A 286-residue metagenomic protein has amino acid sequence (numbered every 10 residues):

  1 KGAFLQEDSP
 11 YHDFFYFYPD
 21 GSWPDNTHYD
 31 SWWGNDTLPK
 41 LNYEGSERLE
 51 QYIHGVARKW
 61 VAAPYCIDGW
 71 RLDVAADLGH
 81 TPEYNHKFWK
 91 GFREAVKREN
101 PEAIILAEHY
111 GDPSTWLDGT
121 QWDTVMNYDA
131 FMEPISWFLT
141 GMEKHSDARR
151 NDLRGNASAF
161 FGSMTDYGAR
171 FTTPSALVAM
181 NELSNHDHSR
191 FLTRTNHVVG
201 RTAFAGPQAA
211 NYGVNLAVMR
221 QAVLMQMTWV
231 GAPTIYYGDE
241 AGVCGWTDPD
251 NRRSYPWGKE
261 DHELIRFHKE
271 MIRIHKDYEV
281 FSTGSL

Functional and structural regions predicted by a protein language model:
K1-P64, F92, R98, T115 (+1 more regions): Substrate-binding/active-site clefts of carbohydrate-active enzymes
H12, Y29, A76-L78, G111 (+1 more regions): Active-site-proximal loop/turn and secondary-structure-junction residues that shape catalytic pockets, frequently
G34-E50, D73-Y84, H145-S158, T202-V214 (+1 more regions): The substrate-binding groove and active-site-proximal loops of carbohydrate-active enzymes, especially glycoside
L49-I53, N85, W89, M219 (+1 more regions): Aromatic/hydrophobic pocket-lining residues that form the small-molecule binding cavity in soluble enzyme cores
I53-T81, N181: Active-site groove signature of glycoside hydrolases
A57, C66, W89, R93-E94 (+2 more regions): Conserved alpha/beta catalytic core and glycan-binding cleft of carbohydrate-active enzymes
D166, P256-L286: Aromatic- and carboxylate-lined catalytic core of secreted/periplasmic carbohydrate-active enzymes
